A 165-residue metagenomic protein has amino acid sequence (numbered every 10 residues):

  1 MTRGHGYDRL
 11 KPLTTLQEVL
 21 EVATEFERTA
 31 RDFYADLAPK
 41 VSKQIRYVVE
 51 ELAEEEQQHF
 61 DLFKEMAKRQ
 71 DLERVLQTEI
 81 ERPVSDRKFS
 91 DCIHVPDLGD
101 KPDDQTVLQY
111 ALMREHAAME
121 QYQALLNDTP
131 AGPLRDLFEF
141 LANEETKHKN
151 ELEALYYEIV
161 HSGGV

Functional and structural regions predicted by a protein language model:
M1-V165: Non-heme di-metal
